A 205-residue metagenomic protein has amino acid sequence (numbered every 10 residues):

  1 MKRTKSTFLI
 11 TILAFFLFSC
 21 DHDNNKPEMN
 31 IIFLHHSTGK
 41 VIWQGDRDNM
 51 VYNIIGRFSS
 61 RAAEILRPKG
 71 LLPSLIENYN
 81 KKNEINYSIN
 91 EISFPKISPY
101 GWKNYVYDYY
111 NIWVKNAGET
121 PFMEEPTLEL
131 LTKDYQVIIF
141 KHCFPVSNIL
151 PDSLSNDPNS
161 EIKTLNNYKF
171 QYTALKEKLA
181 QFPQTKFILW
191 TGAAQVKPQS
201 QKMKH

Functional and structural regions predicted by a protein language model:
M1-F8: Bacterial N-terminal signal peptides that target proteins for export
I10-F15: Hydrophobic alpha-helical targeting segments used for export or membrane insertion
F18-S19: C-terminal motif of bacterial Sec signal peptides marking the signal peptidase cleavage site
N25-I31, K133: A short, charged/proline- and glycine-enriched loop that marks the coil->beta-strand transition at the N-terminal
K26, K82-E84, F182: Short, well-ordered coil/turn elements that cap or connect secondary structure elements
I32-L128: N-terminal carbohydrate-binding/catalytic regions of secreted carbohydrate-active enzymes
N116-H205: Alpha-helical cap/lid subdomain in secreted, periplasmic, or secretory-pathway luminal O-acyl-processing enzymes
